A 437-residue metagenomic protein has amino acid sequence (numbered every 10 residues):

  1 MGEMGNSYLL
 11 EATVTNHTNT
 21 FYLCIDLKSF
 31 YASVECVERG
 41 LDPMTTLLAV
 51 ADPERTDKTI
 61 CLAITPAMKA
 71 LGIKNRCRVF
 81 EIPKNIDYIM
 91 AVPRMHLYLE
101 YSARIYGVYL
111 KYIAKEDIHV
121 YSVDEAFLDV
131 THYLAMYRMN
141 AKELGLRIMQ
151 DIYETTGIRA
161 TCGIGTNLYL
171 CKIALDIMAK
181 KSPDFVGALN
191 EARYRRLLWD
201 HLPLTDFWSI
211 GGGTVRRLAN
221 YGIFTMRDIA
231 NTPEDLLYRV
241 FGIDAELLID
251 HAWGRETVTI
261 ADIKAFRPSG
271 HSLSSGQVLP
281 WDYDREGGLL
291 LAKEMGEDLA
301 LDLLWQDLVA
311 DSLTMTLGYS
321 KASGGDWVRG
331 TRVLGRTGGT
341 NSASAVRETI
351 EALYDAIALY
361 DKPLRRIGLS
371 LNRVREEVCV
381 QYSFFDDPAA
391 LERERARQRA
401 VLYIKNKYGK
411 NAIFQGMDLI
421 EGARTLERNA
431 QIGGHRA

Functional and structural regions predicted by a protein language model:
G2-V123, F127, A252: Residues that scaffold, gate, or flank divalent-cation-dependent active/transport sites
C24, R216-P363: DNA-contacting surface of Y-family translesion DNA polymerases
D26, G72, I82, D124 (+6 more regions): A residue-level signal for conserved active-site and pocket-lining positions in enzyme catalytic cores
V34, G330-T331, G335-A437: Acidic, metal-coordinating catalytic segment for phosphate/diphosphate chemistry, firing primarily on the Nudix
E38, I164, D176-T257: Compact, charge-rich alpha-helical regulatory domains located at protein termini
Y121-E125, G165-L168, L308-S312, K362-R366: Short Gly/Ser/Thr- and Asp/Glu-enriched loop/turn motifs at secondary-structure junctions
L128-M149, G222: Catalytic palm subdomain of template-directed nucleic-acid polymerases, centered on the conserved carboxylate motif
T155-D176, H251: Structured, non-catalytic alpha/beta "coupling" segments that mediate domain-domain communication and provide generic
